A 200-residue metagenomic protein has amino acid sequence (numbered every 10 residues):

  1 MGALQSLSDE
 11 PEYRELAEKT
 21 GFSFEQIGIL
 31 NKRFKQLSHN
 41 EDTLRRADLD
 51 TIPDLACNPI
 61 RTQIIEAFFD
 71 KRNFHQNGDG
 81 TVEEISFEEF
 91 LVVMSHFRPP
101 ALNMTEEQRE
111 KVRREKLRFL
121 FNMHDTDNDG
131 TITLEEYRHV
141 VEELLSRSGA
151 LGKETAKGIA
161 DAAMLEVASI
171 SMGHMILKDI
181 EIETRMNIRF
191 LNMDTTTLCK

Functional and structural regions predicted by a protein language model:
M1-H124: EF-hand Ca2+-binding helix-loop-helix modules
L49, I64-R72, E88-L91, A101-D127 (+1 more regions): EF-hand and EF-hand-like helix-loop-helix modules
